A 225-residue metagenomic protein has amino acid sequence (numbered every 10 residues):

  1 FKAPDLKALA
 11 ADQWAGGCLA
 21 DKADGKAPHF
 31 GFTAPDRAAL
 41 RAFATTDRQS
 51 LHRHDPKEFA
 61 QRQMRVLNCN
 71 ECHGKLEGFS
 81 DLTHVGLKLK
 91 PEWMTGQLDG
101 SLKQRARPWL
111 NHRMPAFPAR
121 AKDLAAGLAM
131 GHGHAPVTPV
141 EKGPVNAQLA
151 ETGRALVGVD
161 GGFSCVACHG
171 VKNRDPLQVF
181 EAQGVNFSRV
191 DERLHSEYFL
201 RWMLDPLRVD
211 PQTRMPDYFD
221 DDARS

Functional and structural regions predicted by a protein language model:
F1, C72-H73, S80-H84, P91-M94 (+6 more regions): Extended hydrophobic-aromatic, low-complexity segments
F1, T45-T46, R65-V66, C72-G78 (+8 more regions): Detector for the c-type heme attachment site
F1-K2, L19-D21, L40, V66-L76 (+8 more regions): The canonical Cys-X-X-Cys-His
F1-K26, H73, T83, M94-K103 (+1 more regions): Solvent-exposed helix-loop boundary motif
L6, G31, S50, D81-L87 (+2 more regions): Short, contiguous acidic/charged loop-to-helix segments that flank catalytic cores in large enzymes
F32, D36-R65, H132-D160: Electrostatic cytochrome c docking/interface patches
R37-R41, P91, T95, D99 (+2 more regions): An amphipathic alpha-helix signature
